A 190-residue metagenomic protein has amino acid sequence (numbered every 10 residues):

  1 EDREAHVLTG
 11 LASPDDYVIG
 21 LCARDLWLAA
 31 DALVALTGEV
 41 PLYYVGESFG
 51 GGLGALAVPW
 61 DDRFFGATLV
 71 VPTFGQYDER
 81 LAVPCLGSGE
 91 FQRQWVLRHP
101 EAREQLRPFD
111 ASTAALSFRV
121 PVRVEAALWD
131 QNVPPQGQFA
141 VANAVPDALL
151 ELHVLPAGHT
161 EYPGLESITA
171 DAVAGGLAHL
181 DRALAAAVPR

Functional and structural regions predicted by a protein language model:
E1-R24: Cap/lid segment of the alpha/beta-hydrolase catalytic domain
T37-S48: Alpha/beta-hydrolase fold nucleophile elbow
G46-L56: Glycine-rich nucleophile elbow surrounding the catalytic serine of serine-hydrolase chemistry
A55-H99: Hydrolase active-site cap/lid region
F118, V124-A126: Short beta-strand/loop motif that positions the catalytic acidic residue of the alpha/beta-hydrolase fold
V120, P134-N143: Short alpha-helix in the alpha/beta-hydrolase fold that links the catalytic acid
L128-V133, T160: Acidic catalytic loop of the alpha/beta-hydrolase fold
F139-R190: C-terminal catalytic histidine-bearing segment of alpha/beta-hydrolase fold enzymes
